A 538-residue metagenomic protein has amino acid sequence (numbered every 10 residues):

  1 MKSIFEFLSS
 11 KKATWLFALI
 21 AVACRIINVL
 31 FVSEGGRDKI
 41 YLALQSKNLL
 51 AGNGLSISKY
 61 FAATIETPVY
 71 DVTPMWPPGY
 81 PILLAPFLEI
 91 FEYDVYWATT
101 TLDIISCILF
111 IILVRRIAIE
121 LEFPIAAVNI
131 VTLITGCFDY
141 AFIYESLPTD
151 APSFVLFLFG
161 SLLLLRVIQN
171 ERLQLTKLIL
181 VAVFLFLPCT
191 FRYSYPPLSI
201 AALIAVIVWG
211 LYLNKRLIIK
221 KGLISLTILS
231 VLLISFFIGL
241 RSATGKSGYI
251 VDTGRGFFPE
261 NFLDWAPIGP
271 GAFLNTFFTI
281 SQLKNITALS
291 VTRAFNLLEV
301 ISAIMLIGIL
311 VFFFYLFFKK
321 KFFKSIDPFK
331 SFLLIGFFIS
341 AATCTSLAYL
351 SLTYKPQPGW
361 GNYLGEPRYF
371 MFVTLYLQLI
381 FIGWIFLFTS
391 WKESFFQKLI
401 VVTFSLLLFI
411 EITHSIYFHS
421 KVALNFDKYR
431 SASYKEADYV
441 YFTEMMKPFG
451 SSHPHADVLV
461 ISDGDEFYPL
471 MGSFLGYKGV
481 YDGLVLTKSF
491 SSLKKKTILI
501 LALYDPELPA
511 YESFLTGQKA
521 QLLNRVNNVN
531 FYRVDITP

Functional and structural regions predicted by a protein language model:
S10-K39, A43, K47, A51-N53 (+4 more regions): Transmembrane signal-anchor helices characteristic of membrane glycosylation enzymes that use polyprenol
T14-A18, A126-N129, L175-V183, L203-I204 (+2 more regions): Signature aromatic-anchored transmembrane alpha helix within multi-pass, membrane-resident enzymes that catalyze glycan
C24, K220-F312, A342-S346: Membrane-lumen/periplasm interface segments of specific transmembrane helices in polyprenyl phosphate-linked
G35-G36, W76, F142-S153: Short acidic/glycine- and proline-prone juxtamembrane loop motifs at membrane-interface regions of multi-pass membrane
P74, P78-A85, I90-L109: Loop-to-helix entry region of an early transmembrane alpha helix in multi-pass inner-membrane enzymes
W97, I111-C137, F154-V155: Transmembrane-helix signature of polytopic, membrane-embedded enzymes that assemble or transfer cell-envelope glycans
A118, L406-Y468: Membrane-embedded, lumen/periplasm-facing catalytic core of multi-pass transferases that use lipid-linked donors
D150-L156, F191, P197, Q357-T389: Hydrophobic/aromatic-rich transmembrane helices and adjacent perimembrane loops
